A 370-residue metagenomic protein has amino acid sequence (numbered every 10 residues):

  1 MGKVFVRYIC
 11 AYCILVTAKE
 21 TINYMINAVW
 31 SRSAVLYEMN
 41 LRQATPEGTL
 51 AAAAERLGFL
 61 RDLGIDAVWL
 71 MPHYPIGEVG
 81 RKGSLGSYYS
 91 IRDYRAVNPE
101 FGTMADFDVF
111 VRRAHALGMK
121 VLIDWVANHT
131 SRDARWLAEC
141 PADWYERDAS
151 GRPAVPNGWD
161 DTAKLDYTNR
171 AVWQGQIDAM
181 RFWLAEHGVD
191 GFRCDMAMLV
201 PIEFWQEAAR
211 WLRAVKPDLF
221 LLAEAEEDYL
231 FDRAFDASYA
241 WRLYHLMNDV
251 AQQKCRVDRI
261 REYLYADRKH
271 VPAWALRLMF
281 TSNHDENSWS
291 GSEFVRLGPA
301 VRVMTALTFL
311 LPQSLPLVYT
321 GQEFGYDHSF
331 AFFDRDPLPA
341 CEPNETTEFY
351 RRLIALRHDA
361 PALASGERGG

Functional and structural regions predicted by a protein language model:
C10-C13: Cysteine-centered motifs
M25-L36, N40-A51, G58-D66, P72-H187 (+1 more regions): Substrate-binding/active-site clefts of carbohydrate-active enzymes
N27-R32, E78, K82, R261-L264 (+1 more regions): Loop/helix patches that line or flank the sugar-binding groove of alpha-linked glycan CAZymes
V35-Y37, V68-L70, V121-I123, F192 (+3 more regions): Hydrophobic faces of well-ordered beta-strands that scaffold small-molecule active sites in alpha/beta enzyme cores
W69-K82, D124-D133, D195-P201, E224-D228 (+2 more regions): Short, solvent-exposed turn/loop segments enriched in Gly/Ser/Thr/Pro and often Arg
A185, D195-R277, G325-L356, P361: Active-site-proximal helices and loops of the catalytic beta/alpha 8
